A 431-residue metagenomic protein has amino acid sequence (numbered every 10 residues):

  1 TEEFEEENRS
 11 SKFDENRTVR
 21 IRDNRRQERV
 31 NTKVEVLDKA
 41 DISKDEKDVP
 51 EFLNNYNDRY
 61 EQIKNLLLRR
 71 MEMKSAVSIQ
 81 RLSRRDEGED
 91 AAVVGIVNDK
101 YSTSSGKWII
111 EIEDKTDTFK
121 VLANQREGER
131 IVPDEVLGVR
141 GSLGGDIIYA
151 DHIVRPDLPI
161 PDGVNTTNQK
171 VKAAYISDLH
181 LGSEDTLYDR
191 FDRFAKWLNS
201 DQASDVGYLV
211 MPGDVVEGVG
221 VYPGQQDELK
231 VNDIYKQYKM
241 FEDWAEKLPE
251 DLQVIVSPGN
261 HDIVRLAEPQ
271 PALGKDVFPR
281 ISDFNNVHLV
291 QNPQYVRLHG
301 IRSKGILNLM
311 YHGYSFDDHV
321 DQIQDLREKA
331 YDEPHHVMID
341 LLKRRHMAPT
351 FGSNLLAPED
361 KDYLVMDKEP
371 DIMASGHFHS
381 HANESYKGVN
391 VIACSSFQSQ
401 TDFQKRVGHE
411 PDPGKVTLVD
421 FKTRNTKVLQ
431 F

Functional and structural regions predicted by a protein language model:
T1-F431: Extended recognition/assembly regions associated with phosphoester-bond processing machinery
